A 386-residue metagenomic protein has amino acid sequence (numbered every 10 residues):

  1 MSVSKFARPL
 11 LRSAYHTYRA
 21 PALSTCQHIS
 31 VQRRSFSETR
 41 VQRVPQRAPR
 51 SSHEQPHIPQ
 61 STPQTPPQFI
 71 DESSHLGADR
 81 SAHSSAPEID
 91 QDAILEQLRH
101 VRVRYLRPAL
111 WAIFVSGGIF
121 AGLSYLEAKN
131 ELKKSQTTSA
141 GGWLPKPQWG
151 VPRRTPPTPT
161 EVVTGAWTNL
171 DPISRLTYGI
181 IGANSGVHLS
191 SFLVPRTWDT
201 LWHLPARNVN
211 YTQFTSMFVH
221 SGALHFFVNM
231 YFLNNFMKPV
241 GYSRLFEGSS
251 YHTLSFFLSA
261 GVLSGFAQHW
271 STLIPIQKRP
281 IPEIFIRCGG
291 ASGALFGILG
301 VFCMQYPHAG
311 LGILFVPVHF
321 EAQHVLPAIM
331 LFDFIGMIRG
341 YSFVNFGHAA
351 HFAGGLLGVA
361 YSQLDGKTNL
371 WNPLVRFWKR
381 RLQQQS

Functional and structural regions predicted by a protein language model:
M1-H57: N-terminal chloroplast transit peptides
H53-S386: A detector for small-residue-rich transmembrane helices and their helix-helix packing motifs
